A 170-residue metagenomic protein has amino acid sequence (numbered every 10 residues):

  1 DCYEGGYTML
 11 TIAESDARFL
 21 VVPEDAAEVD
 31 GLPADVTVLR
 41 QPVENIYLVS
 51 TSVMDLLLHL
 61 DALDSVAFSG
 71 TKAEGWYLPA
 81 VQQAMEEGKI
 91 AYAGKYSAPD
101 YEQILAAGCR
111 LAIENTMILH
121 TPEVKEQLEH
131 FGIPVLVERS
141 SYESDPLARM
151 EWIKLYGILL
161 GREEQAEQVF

Functional and structural regions predicted by a protein language model:
D1-F19, E123-L128: Extreme N-terminal leader/targeting regions
T8-L105, L111-I118: A short, structured surface patch at a secondary-structure boundary
N45, K89, E102, A106-F170: Extracytoplasmic substrate-binding proteins
